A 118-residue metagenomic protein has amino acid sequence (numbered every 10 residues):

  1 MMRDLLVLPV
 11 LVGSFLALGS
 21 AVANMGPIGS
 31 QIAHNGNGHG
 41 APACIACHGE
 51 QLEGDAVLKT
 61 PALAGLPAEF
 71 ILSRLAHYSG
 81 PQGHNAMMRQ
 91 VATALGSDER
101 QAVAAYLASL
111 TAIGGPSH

Functional and structural regions predicted by a protein language model:
M1-P9: Bacterial N-terminal signal peptides that target proteins for export
L8-A17: Bacterial N-terminal signal peptides
A17-G38, K59, A112, S117-H118: Electrostatic cytochrome c docking/interface patches
P27-I32, F70, M87-Q90, A102: Extracytoplasmic/secreted proteins, especially bacterial periplasmic and envelope-associated proteins
S30-I45, A68-S73: Sequence context surrounding c-type heme c attachment/ligation sites in exported
A41-E50, V103: The canonical Cys-X-X-Cys-His
A46-G80, R89-A94: Gly/Gly-Pro-rich "capping" loops immediately C-terminal to redox-active cysteine motifs in periplasmic/lumenal
T93-H118: C-terminal capping alpha-helices of c-type cytochrome domains
